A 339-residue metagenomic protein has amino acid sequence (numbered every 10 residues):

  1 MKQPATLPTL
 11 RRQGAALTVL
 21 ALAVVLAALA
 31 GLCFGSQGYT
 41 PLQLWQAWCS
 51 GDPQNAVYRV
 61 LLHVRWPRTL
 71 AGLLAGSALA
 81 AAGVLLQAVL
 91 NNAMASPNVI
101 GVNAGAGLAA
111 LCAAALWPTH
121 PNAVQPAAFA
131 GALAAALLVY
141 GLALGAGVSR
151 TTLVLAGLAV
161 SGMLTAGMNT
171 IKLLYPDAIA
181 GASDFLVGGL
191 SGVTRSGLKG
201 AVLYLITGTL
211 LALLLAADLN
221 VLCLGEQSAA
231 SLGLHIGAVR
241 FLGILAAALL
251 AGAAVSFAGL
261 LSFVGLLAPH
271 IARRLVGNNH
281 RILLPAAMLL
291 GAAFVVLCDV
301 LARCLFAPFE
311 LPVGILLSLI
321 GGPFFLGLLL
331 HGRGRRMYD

Functional and structural regions predicted by a protein language model:
K2-D339: Alpha-helical transmembrane segments in inner-membrane proteins
